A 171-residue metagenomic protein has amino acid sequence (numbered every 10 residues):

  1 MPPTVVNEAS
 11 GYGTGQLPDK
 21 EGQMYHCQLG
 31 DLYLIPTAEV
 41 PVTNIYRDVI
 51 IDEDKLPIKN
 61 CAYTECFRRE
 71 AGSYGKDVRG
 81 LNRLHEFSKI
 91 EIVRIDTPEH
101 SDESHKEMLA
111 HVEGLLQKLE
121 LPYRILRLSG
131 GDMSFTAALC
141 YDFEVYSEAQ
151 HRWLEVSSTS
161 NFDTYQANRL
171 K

Functional and structural regions predicted by a protein language model:
M1-K171: TRNA-recognition modules of translation machinery and tRNA-sensing kinases, especially anticodon-binding
